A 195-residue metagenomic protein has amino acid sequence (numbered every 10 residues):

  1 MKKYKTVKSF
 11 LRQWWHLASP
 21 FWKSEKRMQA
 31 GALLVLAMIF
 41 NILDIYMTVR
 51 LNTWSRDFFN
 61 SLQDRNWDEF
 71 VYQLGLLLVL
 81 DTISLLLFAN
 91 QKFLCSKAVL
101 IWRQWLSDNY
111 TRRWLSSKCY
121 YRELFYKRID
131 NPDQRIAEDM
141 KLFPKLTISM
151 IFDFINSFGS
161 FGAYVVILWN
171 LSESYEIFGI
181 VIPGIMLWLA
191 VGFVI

Functional and structural regions predicted by a protein language model:
M1-T48, D57-L77, Q91-C95, V99 (+2 more regions): Membrane-integrated ABC transporters
V49-N52, A89-K92, L168-L171: Transmembrane helix-loop junctions and nearby membrane-interface residues
R103-Y120: Short cytosolic helices in intracellular loops of multi-pass membrane proteins
I136-W188: Hydrophobic alpha-helical transmembrane segments of ABC transporter permease domains
L187-I195: Alpha-helical membrane-embedded segments
